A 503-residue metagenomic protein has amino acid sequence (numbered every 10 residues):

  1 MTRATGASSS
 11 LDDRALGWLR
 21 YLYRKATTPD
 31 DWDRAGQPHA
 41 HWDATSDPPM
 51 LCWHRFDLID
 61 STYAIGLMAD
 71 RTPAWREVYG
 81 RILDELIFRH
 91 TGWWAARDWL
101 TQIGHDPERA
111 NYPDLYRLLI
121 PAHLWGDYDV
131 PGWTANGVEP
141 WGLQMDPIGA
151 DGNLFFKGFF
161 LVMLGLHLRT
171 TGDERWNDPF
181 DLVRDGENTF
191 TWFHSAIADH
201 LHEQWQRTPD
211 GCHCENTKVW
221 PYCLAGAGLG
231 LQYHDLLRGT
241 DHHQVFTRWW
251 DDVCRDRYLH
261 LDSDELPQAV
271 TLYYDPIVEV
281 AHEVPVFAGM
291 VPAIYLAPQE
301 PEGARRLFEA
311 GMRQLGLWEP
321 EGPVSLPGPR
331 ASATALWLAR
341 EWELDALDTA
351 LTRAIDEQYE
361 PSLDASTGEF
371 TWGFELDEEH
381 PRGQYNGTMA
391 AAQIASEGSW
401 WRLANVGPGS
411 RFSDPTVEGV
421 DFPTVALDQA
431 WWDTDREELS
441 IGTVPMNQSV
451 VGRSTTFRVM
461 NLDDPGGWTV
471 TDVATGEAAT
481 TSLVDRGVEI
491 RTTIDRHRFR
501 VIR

Functional and structural regions predicted by a protein language model:
M1-S46, M50-L58, T62, L67 (+6 more regions): Terminal, non-catalytic domain-edge segments
S8, D12-Y23, T62, R76-W94 (+8 more regions): Hydrophobic core segments within long, regular secondary-structure runs in both alpha- and beta-rich folds
A44-L86, D210-G239: Extended hydrophobic/aromatic-rich secondary-structure runs
P73-V219, L224-A225, E265: Extended ligand-binding groove/face enriched in aromatic
I103-E108, T271-Y274, E375-L376: Short alpha-helical linear motifs
D106-R109, H260-P267, M446-V451: Intrinsically disordered, low-complexity coil segments
D185-A196, H200, Q204-R330: Extended ligand-binding clefts on enzyme/binding-domain cores
T471-E489: Solvent-exposed beta-strand/loop surfaces of large extracellular or lumenal domains
